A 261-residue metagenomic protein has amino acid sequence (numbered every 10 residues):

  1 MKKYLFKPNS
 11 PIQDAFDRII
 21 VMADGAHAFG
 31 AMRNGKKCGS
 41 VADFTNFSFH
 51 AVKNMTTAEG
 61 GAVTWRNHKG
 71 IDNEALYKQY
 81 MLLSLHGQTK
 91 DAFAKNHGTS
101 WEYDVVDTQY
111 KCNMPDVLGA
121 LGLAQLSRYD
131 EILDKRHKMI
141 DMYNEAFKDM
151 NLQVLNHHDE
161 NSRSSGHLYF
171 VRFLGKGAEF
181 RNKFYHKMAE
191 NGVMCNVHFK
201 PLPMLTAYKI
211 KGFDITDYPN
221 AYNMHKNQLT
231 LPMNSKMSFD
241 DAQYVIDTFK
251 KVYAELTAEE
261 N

Functional and structural regions predicted by a protein language model:
M1-F16, M32, H68-N261: PLP-dependent aminotransferase class I/II
K2-M55, W101-V105: Conserved active-site segment immediately N-terminal to the catalytic lysine that forms the internal aldimine
G25-A28, G60, V117: Generic detector of well-ordered alpha-helical packing
G35-C38, G60-A62, V245-I246: Short, glycine/charged-enriched secondary-structure capping and boundary segments
C38-S40, V63-W65, F213-T216: Short, hinge-like loop/turn segments at secondary-structure boundaries
S40-A42, H50, T56-E59, S164-G166 (+1 more regions): Short, solvent-exposed loop/turn segments at the edges of secondary structure
N46-F47, M55-T56, G61-T64, C112 (+2 more regions): Short glycine- and hydrophobic/aromatic-rich loop-to-beta-strand nucleating segment in the catalytic cores
